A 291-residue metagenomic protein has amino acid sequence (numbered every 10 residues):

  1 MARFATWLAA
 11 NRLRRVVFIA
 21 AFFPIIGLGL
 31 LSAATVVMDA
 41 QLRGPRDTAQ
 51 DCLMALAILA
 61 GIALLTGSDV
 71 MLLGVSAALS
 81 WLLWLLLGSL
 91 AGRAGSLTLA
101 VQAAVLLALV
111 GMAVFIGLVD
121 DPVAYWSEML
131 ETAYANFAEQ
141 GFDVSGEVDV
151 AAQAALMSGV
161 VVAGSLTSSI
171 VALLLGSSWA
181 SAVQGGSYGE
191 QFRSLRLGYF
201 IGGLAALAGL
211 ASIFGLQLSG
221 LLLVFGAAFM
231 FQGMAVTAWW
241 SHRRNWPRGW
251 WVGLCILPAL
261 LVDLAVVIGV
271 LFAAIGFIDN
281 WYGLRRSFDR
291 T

Functional and structural regions predicted by a protein language model:
M1-D51, G253-A259, V267-I268: Hydrophobic transmembrane alpha-helices
Q50-L59, A100-A108, A227, R248-A259: Central hydrophobic cores of alpha-helical transmembrane segments in multi-pass integral membrane proteins
L59-T66, M71-G117: Short helix-perturbing small/polar motifs within transmembrane alpha-helices
V110-M157: Membrane-interface interhelical loops and short interface/amphipathic helices in multi-pass inner-membrane
D143-S169, R243, D263-V267: Hydrophobic alpha-helical transmembrane segments
V161-Q184: Transmembrane alpha-helical segments in integral membrane proteins
G185-A238: Small-residue-rich helix-loop
L223-T291: Long, positively charged, glycine-interspersed low-complexity recognition regions
